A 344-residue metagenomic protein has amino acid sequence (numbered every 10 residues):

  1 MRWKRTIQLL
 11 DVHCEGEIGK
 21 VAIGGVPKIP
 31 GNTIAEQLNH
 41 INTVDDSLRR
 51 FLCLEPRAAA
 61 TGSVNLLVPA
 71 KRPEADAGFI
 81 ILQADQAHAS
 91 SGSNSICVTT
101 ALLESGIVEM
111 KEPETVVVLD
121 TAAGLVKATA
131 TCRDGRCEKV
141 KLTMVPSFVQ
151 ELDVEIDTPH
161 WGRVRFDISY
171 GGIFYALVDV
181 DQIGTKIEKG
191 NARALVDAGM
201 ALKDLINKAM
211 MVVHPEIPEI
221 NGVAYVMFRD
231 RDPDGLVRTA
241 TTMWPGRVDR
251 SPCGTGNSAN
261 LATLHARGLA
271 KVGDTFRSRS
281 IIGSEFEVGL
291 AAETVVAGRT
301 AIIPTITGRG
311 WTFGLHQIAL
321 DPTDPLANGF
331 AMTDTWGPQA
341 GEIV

Functional and structural regions predicted by a protein language model:
M1-D167, D179-V344: A glycine-rich beta-to-alpha transition motif near the start of alpha/beta enzyme domains, typified by
G172: Glycine-rich ThDP/TPP pyrophosphate-binding loop and its adjacent helix/strand module within ThDP-dependent enzymes
